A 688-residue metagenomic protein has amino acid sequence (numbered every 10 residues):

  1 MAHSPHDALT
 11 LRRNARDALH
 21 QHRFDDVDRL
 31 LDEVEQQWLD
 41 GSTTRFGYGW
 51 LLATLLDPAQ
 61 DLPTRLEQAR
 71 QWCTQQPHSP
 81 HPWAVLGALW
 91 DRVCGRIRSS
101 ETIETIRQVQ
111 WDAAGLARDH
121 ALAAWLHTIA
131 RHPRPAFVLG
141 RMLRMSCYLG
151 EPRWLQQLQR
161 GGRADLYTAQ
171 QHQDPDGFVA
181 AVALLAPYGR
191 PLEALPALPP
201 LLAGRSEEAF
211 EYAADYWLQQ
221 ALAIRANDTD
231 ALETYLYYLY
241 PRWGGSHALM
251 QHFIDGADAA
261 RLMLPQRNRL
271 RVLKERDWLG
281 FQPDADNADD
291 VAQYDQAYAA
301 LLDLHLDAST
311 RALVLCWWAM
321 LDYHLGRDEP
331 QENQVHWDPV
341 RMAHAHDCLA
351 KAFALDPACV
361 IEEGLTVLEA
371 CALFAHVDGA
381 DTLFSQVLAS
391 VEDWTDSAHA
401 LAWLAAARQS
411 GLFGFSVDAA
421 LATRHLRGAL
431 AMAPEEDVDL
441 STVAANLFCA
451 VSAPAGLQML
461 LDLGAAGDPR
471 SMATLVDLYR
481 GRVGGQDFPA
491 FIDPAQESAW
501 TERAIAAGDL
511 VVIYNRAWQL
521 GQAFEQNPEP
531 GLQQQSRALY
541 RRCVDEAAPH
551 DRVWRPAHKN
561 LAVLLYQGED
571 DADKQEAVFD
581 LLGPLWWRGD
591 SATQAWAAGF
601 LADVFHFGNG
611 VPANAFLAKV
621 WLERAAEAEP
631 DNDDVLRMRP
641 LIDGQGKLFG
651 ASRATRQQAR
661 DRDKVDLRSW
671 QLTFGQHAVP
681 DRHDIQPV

Functional and structural regions predicted by a protein language model:
H6, D25-Q75, L86-R134, V138-I224 (+8 more regions): Short coil/linker segments at helix-helix boundaries
A69, W125, L218, I254 (+10 more regions): Hydrophobic/aromatic packing residues within the alpha-helices of TPR/SEL1-like helical repeat arrays
H78-P80, R131-R134, N227, L306-T310 (+14 more regions): Short helix-capping/linker turns of helical repeat alpha-solenoids
L89-W90, L236-L239, L321-D322, V367-A372 (+8 more regions): Hydrophobic face of amphipathic alpha-helices that form TPR/SEL1-like repeat modules and related alpha-solenoid
E151-R153, R242-H247, D277-A285, R327 (+5 more regions): Alpha-helical linker/edge segments of TPR/alpha-solenoid repeat scaffolds and analogous pre-/post-domain helices
E208, Y240-G245, R327-V340, A354 (+12 more regions): Short coil/turn and helix-start
F253-L262, F353, R427-A431, F616-P630 (+1 more regions): TPR/TPR-like (Sel1-like) alpha-helical repeat modules
D633-V688: Terminal, low-structured helical/coil segments at or just beyond the last alpha-helical repeat
